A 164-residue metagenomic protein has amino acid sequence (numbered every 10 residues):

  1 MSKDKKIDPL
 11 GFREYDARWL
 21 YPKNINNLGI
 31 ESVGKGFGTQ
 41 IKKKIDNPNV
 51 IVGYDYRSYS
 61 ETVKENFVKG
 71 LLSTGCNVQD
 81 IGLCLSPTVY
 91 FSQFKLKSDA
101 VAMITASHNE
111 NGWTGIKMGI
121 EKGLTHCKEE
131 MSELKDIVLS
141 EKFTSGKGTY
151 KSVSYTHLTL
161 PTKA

Functional and structural regions predicted by a protein language model:
S2-F67, S73-T74, T149-L158: An N-terminal, well-structured beta->alpha segment
P22-I25, I81, G123-H126: Pocket-edge positions in alpha/beta enzyme catalytic cores
G36, Q40, K44, T74 (+3 more regions): Change "in soluble alpha/beta enzymes" to "in soluble alpha/beta proteins
K43, I81-C84, S132-I137: Short C-terminal domain-edge/linker segments immediately following a structured domain
I45-K122: Ferredoxin-reductase
T114-L158: Gly/Ser/Thr-enriched, mixed-charge loops and adjacent short helices that form phosphate/oxyanion-binding elements
T159-A164: A short, hydrophobic C-terminal helix/tail in secreted or cell-surface proteins
